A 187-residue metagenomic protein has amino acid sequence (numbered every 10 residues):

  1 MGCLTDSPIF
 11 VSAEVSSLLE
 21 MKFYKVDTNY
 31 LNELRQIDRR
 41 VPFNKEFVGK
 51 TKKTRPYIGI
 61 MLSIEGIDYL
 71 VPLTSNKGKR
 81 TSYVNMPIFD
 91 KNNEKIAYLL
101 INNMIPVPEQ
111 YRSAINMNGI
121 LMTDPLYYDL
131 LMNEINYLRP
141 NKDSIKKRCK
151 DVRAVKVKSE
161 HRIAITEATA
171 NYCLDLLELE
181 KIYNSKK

Functional and structural regions predicted by a protein language model:
C3-K53: GIY-YIG nuclease catalytic motif and its immediate N-terminal context
A13-L18, N92-K187: C-terminal terminal-subdomain/extension
D27, T74, P108: Residues at the C-termini of beta-strands that transition into short coil/loop
Y30, K77, Y111: Residue-level detector of flexible, active-site-proximal loop/helix-junction positions within diverse enzyme catalytic
R35-K50, T81-N92, I115-M122: Low-complexity, polar-biased intrinsically disordered regions enriched in Pro/Ser/Thr/Gly
V48, S63-L100: Compact nucleic-acid interaction/catalytic patches
T54-P56, I101: Extracellular structured ligand-interaction cores
P56-S63: Catalytic nucleophile-His microenvironment captured as a short glycine-rich beta-strand/loop that brackets
